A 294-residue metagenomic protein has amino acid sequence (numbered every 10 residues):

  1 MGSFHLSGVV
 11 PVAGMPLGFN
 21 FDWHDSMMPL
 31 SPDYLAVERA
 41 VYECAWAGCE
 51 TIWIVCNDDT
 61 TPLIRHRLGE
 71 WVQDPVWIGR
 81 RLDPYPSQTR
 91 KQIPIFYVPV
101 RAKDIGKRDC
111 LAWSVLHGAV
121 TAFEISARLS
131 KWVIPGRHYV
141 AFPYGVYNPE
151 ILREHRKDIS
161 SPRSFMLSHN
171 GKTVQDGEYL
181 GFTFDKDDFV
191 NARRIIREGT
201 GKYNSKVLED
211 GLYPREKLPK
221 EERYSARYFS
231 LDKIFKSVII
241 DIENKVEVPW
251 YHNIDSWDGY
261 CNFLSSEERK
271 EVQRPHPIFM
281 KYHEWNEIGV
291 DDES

Functional and structural regions predicted by a protein language model:
M1-L30, Y34, R39, A45-T51 (+1 more regions): N-terminal nucleotide-binding beta1-loop-alpha1 segment
V9-P11, V55, A141: Short hydrophobic segments within beta-strands
G18, T60-H66: Short, charged/polar "capping" segments at the starts of alpha-helices and the immediately preceding loops
D33, C56-T60: Residues in the short beta-alpha loop(s) of Rossmann-like NAD(P)-binding domains
I52-N57, L167-S168: Short internal beta-strands
I64-V76, E154: Short, aromatic/basic amphipathic alpha-helical patches
D74, D83-G199: Conserved beta-loop-beta/alpha segment of the NTase-like Rossmann-fold superfamily that binds/positions NTPs
S130-W132, Y147-I159, G171-S294: Catalytic-core segments of class I nucleotidyltransferases/pyrophosphorylases that form NMP-activated intermediates
